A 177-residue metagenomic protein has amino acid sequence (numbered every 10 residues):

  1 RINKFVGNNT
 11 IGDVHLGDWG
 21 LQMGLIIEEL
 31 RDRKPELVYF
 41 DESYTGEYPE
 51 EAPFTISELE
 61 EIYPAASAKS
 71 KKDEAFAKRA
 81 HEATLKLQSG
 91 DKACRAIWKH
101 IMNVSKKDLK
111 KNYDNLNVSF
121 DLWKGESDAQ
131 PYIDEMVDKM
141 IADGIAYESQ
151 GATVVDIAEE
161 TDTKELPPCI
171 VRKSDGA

Functional and structural regions predicted by a protein language model:
R1-A177: NTP-dependent nucleotidyl-transfer catalytic core
